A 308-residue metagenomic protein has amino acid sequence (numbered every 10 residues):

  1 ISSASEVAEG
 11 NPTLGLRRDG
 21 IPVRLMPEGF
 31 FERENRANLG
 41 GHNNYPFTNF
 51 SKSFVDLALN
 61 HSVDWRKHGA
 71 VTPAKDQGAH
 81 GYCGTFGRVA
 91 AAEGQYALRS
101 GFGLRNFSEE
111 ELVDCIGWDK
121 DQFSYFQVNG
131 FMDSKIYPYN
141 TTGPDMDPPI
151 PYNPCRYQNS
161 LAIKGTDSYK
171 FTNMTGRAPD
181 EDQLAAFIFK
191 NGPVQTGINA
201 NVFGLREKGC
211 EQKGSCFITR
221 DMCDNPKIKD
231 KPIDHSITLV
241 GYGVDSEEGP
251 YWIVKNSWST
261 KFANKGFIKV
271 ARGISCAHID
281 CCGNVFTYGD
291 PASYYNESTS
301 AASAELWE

Functional and structural regions predicted by a protein language model:
I1-E308: Catalytic-core signature of thiol
